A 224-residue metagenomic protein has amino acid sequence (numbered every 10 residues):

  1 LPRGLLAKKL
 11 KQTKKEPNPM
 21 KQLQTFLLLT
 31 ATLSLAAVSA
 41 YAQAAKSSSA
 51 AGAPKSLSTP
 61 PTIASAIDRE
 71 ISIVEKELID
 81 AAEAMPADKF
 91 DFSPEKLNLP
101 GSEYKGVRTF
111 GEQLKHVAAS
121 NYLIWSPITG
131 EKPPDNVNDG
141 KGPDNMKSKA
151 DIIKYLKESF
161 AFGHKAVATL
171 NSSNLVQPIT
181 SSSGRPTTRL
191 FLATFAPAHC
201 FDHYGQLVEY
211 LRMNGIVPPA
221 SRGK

Functional and structural regions predicted by a protein language model:
L1-P19: Short, Lys/Arg-enriched N-terminal segments with co-localized hydrophobic residues within the first ~10-30 amino acids
N18-L28: Bacterial N-terminal signal peptides that target proteins for export
L27-A37: Bacterial N-terminal signal peptides
V38-A42: Sec/Tat signal peptide C-region and signal peptidase I cleavage site
Q43-A66, K115-R185, N214-K224: Short, helix-capping/interhelical loops that line the mouth of catalytic, cofactor-, or ligand-binding pockets
D68, S72-I79, D91-G140, T180-K224: Short, contiguous alpha-helical
K76, D80, A84, A161-K165 (+1 more regions): A generic structural signal for well-ordered alpha-helical segments enriched in polar/charged residues
